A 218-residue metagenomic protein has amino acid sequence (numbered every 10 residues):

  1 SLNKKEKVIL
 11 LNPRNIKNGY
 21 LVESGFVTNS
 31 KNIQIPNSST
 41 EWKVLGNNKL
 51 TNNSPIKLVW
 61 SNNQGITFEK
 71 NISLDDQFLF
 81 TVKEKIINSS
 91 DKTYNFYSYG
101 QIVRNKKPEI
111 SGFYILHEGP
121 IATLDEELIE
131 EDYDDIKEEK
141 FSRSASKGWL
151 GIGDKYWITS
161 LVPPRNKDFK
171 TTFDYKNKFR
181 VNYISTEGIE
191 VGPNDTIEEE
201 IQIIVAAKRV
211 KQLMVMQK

Functional and structural regions predicted by a protein language model:
S1-K218: Soluble non-transmembrane domains of integral membrane proteins
